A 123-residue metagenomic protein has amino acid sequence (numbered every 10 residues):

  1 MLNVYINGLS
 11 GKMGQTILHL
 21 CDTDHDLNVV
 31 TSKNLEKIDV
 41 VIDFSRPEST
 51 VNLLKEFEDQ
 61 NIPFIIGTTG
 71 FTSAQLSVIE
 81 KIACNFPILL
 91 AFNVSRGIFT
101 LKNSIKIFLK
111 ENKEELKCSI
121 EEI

Functional and structural regions predicted by a protein language model:
M1-Y5: Extreme N-terminal starter segment of soluble prokaryotic enzymes
N7-S10, G14-H19: N-terminal Rossmann NAD(P)H-binding glycine-rich loop of SDR-like oxidoreductase domains
H19-D26: A short, Lys/Arg-enriched amphipathic alpha-helix followed by its capping loop at the start of a domain
D26-I38: Short acidic low-complexity segments
V41-I42: N-terminal Rossmann-like NAD(P) cofactor-binding module of classical short-chain dehydrogenase/reductase
E48-L54, T68-A91, R96-I107: Rossmann-fold NAD(P)-binding glycine/threonine-rich loop
D59-P63, C84-F86: A short helix->loop->beta-strand "cap" motif at the edges of active sites that frequently abuts
T100, S104, F108-I123: Conserved anion/nucleotide-ligand pocket segment
